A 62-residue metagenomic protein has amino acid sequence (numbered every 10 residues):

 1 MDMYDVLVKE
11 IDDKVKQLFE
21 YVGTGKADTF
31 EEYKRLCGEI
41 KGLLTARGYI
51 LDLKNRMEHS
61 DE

Functional and structural regions predicted by a protein language model:
M1-T29: N-terminal acidic leader/helix
A27-H59: Short, charge-rich amphipathic interface segments used for partner binding and complex assembly
